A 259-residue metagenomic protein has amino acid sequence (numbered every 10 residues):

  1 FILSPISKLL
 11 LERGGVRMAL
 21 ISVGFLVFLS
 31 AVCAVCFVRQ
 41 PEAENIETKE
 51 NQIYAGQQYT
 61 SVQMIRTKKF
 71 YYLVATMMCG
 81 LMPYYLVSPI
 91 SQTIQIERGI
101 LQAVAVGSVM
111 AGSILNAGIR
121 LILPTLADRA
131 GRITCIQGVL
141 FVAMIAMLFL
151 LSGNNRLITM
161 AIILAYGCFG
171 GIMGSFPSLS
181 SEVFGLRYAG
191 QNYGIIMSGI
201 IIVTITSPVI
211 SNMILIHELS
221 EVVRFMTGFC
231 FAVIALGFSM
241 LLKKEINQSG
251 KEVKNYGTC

Functional and structural regions predicted by a protein language model:
F1-E42: Helix-loop-helix hairpin linking two adjacent transmembrane segments in secondary transporters
S4, V62-L123, S207: Extracytoplasmic gate region of multi-pass secondary transporters
S4-G14, Q95-I96, L126-A127, I210-L219: Interfacial helix-cap and linker-helix signal at transmembrane-aqueous boundaries of multi-pass secondary transporters
V27-S30, L140-M147, F231-A235: MFS 12-TM fold signature
A31-R39, F229-C259: Multi-pass alpha-helical transporter architecture, strongest for 12-TM Major Facilitator/SLC carriers used
Q40-Y59, S249-Y256: Flexible cytoplasmic inter-helical loops of multi-pass small-molecule transporters
V106, M110-N116, L121-L179: C-terminal transmembrane helical hairpin of 12-TM major facilitator-type secondary transporters
V183-E218: A late C-terminal transmembrane helix in Major Facilitator Superfamily
